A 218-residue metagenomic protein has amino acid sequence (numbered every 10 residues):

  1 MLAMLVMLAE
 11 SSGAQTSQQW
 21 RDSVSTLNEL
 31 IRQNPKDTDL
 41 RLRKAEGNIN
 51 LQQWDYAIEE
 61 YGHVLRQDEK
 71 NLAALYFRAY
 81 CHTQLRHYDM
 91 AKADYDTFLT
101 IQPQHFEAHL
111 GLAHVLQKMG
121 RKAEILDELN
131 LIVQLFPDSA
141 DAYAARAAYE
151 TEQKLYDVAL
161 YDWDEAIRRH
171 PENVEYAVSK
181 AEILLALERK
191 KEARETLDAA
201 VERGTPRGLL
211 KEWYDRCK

Functional and structural regions predicted by a protein language model:
M1-M7: Bacterial N-terminal signal peptides
L8-D55, E59: N-terminal leader/linker segments that initiate helical-solenoid repeat arrays
S17-T26, Q52-H63, Q84-T97, M119-L131 (+2 more regions): Structural signature of tandem alpha-helical TPR/SEL1-like repeats, specifically the intra-repeat loop/turn
Q18-S23, E182, A186-K218: Terminal, low-structured helical/coil segments at or just beyond the last alpha-helical repeat
Q33, Q67, I101, L135 (+2 more regions): Structural marker of alpha-solenoid helical repeat scaffolds
T38-D39, L72-A73, F106-E107, A140-D141 (+2 more regions): Helix-start (N-cap) detector for alpha-helical repeat units in TPR-like alpha-solenoids, especially tetratricopeptide
I49, Y76-T83, Q117, A144 (+2 more regions): Position-specific recognition of the canonical hydrophobic site in helix A of tetratricopeptide repeat
